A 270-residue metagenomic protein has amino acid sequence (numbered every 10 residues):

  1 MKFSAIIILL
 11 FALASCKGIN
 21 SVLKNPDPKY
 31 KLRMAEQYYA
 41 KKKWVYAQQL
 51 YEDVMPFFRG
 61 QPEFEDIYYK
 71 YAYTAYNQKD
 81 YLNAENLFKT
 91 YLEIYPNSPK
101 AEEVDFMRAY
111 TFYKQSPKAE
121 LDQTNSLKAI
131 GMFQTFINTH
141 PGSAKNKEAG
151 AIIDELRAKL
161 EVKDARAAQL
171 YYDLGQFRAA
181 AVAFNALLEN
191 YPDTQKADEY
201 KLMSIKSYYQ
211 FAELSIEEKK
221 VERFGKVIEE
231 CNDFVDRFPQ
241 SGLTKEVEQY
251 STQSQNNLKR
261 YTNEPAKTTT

Functional and structural regions predicted by a protein language model:
M1-C16: Sec-dependent bacterial lipoprotein signal peptides
A12-T270: Acidic, polar-rich low-complexity tracts and alpha-helical solenoid repeat scaffolds
